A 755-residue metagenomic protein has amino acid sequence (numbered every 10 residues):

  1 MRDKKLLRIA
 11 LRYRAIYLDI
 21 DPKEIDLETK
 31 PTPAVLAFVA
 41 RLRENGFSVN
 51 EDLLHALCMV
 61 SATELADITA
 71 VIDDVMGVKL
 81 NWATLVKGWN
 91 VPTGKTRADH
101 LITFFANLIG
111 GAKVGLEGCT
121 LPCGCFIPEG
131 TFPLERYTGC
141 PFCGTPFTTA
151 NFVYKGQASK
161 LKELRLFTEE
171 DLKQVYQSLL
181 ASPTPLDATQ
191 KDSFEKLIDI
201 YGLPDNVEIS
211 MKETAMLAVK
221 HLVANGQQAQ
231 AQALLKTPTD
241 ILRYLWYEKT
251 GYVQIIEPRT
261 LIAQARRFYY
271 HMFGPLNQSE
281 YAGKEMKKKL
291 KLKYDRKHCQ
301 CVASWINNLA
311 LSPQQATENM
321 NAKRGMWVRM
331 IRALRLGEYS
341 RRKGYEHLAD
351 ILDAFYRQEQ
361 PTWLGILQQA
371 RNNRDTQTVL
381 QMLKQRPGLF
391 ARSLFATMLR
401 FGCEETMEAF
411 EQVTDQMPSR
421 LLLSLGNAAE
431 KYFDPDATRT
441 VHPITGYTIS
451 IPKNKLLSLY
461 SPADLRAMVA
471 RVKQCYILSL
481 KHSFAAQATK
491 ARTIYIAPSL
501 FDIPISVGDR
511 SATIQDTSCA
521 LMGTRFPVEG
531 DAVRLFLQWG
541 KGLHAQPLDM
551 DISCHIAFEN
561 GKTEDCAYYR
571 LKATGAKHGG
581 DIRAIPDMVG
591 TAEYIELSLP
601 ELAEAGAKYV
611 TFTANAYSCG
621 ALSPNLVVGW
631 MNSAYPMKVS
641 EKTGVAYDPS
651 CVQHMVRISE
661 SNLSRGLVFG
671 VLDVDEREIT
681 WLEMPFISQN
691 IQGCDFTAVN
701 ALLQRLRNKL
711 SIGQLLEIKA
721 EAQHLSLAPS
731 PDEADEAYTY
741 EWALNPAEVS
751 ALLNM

Functional and structural regions predicted by a protein language model:
M1-M755: Intrinsic-disorder/low-complexity signal
